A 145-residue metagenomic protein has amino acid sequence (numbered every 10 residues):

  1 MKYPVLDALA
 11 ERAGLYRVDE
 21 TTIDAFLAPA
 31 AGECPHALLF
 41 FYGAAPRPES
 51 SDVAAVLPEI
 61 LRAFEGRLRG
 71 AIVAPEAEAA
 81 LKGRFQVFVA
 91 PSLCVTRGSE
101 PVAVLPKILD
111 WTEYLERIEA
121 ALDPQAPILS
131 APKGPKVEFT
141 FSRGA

Functional and structural regions predicted by a protein language model:
M1-C34, D123-A145: N-terminal leader/targeting and pre-domain segments
R17, F41-G43, P58-A80: Thiol-based oxidoreductase modules, predominantly thioredoxin-like and allied folds used for disulfide exchange
A30-E33, L38-A45: A short, flexible N-terminal coil/short beta segment enriched in small residues
P35-H36, F85-R97: Structural micro-motif
G43-V53: Conserved redox-active cysteine motifs that mediate thiol-disulfide chemistry, especially di-cysteine Cys-X(1-2)-Cys
D52-V56, Q86-V87, L105-L109, R117: "Short basic amphipathic alpha-helical interaction patches in structured regions
L68-R84, F88-P91, P106-L109: Charged, surface-exposed interaction regions in soluble eukaryotic proteins
C94-V137, F141-G144: Non-catalytic, surface beta->alpha helical segment in thiol-disulfide oxidoreductase systems
